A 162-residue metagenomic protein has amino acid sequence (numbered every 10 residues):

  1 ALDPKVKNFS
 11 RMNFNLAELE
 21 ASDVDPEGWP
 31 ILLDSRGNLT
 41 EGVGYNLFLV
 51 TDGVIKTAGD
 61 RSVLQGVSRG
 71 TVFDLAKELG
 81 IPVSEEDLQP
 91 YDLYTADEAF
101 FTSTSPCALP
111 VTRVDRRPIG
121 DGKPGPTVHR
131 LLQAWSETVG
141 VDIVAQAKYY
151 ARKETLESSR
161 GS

Functional and structural regions predicted by a protein language model:
A1-S162: Helix-start/capping segments and mature chain N-termini
